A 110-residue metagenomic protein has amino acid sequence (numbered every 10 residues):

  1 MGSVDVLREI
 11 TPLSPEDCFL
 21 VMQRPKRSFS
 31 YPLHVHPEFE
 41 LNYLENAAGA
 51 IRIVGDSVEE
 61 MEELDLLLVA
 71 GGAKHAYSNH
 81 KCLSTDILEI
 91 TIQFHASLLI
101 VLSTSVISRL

Functional and structural regions predicted by a protein language model:
M1-E60: Generic protein-terminus/edge-of-domain signal
G2-L13, L66-L110: A hydrophobic/aromatic-rich effector-binding and dimerization subdomain of bacterial HTH-type transcriptional regulators
G55-G71: Short acidic-glycine-tyrosine-enriched beta hairpin
